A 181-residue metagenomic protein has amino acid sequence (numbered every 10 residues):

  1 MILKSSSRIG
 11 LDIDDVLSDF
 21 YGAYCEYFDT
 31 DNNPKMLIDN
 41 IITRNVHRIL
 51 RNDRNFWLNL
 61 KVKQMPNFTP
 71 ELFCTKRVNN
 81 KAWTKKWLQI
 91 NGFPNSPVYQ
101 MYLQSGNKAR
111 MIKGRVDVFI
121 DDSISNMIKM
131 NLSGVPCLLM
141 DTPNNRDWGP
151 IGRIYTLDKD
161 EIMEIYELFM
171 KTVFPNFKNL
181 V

Functional and structural regions predicted by a protein language model:
L3-Y21: Asp-based phosphoryl-transfer active-site loop
D12, F73-T75, I120, M140: Short hydrophobic segments within beta-strands
V16-I90, N95: Alpha-helical substrate-recognition element adjacent to the catalytic core
P70-E71, N95, D117, V135-L138: Hydrophobic anchor at the start of a short beta-strand that flanks the dinucleotide cofactor-binding loop
R77-I120, I124-K129: Substrate-recognition "cap/lid" segment bordering the active-site pocket of phosphatases
V98-Q104, G152-E164: Short acidic-hydrophobic, aromatic-tinged amphipathic segments that line or gate anion-handling sites
A109-K113, D160-K178: Short amphipathic alpha-helix with an adjacent loop that forms part of the alpha/beta core around
F119-D158: Acidic, Mg2+-coordinating phosphoryl-transfer loop and its flanking beta/alpha structural elements, shared across
